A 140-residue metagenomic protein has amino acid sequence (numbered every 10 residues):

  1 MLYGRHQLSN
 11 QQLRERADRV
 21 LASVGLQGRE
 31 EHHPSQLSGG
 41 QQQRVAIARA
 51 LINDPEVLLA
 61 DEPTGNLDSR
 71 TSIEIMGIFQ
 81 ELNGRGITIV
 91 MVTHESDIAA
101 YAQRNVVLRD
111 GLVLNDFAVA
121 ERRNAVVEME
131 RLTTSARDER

Functional and structural regions predicted by a protein language model:
M1-Q12: ABC-type ATPase nucleotide-binding domains, specifically the catalytic core motifs of the NBD
S9, A22, E30-H33: Signature (C-motif/LSGGQ) region and adjacent switch/coupling loops of ABC-type ATPase nucleotide-binding domains
Q12-V24: ABC nucleotide-binding domain "signature" region
H33-L37, Q41-Q43: Conserved ABC ATPase signature
I47: Hydrophobic anchor residue at the start of the ABC signature
I52-E56: A short, proline-enriched helix->beta-strand linker immediately N-terminal to the Walker B motif in ABC-type P-loop
L58-D61: Catalytic Walker B motif of ABC-type/P-loop ATPase nucleotide-binding domains
